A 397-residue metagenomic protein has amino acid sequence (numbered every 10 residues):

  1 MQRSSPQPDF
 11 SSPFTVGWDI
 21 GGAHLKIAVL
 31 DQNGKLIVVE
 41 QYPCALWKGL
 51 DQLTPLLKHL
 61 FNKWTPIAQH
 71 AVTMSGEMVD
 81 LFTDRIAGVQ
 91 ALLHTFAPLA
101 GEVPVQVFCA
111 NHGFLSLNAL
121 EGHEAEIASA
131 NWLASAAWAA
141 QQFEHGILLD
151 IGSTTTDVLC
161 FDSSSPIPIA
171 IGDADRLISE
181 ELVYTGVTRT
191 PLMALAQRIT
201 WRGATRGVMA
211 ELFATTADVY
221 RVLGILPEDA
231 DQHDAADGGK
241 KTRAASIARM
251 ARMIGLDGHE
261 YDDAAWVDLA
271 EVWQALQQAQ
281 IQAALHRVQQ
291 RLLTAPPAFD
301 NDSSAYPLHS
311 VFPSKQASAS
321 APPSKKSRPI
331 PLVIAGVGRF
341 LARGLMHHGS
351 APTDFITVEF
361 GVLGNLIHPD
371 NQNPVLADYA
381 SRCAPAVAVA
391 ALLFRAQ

Functional and structural regions predicted by a protein language model:
M1-G22, A28-L149, L159-K315, P323-Q397: Nucleotide/phosphate-binding catalytic cleft detector across ATP-hydrolyzing and phosphate-transferring enzymes
A23, T154: Conserved Rossmann-like nucleotide-cofactor binding loop
